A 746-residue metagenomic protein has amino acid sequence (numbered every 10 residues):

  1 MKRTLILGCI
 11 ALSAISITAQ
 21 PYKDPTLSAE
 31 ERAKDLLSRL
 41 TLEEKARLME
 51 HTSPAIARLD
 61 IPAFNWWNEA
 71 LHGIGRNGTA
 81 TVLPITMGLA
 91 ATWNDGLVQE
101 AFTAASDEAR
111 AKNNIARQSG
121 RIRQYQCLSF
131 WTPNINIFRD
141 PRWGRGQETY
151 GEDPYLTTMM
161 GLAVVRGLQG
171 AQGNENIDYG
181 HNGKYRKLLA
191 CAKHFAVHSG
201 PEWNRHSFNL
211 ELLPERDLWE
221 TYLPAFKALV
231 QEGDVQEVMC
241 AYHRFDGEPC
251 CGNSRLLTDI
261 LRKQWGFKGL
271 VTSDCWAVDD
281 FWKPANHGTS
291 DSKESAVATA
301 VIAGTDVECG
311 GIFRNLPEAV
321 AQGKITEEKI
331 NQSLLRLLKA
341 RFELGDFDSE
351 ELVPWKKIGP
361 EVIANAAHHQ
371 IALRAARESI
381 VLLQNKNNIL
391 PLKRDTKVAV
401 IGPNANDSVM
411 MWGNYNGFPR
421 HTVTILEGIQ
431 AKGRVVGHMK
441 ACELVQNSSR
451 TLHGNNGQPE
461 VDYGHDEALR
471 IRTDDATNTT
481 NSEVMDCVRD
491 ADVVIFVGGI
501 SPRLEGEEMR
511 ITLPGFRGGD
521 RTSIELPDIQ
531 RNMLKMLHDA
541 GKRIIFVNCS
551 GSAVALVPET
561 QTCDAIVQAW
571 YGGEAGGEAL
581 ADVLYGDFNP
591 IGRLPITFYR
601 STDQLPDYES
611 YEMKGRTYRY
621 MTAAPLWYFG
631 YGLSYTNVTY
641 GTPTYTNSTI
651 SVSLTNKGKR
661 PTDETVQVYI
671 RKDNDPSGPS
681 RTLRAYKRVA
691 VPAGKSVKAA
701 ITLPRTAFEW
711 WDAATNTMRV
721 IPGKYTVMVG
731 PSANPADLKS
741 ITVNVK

Functional and structural regions predicted by a protein language model:
M1-P21: Bacterial Sec-dependent N-terminal signal peptides
S16-W711, T717-P735, N744-K746: Glycoside hydrolase catalytic-domain context in secreted enzymes
K739: A conserved ligand/cofactor-binding region detector
